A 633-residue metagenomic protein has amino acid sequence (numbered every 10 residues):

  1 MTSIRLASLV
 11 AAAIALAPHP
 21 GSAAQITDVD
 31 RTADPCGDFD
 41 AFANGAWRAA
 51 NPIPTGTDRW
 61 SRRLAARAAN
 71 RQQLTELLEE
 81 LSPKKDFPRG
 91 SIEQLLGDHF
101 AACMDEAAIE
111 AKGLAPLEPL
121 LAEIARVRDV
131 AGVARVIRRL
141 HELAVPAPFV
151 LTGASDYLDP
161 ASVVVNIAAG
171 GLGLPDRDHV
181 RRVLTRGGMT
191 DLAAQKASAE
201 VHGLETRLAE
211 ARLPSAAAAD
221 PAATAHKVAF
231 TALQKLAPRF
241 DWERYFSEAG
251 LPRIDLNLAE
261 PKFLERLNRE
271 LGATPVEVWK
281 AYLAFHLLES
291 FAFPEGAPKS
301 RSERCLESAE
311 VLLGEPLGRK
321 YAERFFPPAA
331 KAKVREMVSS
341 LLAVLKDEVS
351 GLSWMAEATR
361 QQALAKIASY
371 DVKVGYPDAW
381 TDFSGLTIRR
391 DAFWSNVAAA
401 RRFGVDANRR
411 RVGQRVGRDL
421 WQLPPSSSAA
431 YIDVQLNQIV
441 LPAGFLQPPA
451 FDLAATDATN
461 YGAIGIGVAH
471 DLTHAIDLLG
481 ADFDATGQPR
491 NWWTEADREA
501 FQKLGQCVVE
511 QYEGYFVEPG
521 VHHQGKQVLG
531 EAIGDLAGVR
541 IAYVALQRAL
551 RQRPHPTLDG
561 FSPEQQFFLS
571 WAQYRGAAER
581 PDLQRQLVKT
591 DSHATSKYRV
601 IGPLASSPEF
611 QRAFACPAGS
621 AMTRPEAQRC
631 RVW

Functional and structural regions predicted by a protein language model:
M1-L9: Bacterial N-terminal signal peptides that target proteins for export
A12-P20: Hydrophobic h-region of N-terminal signal peptides that target proteins for export in Gram-negative bacteria
G21-Q25: Boundary at the C-terminal end of the N-terminal hydrophobic targeting segment
D28-A49, G173-L184, L529, L536-I541: Hydrophobic/aromatic-rich, well-ordered segments within soluble, folded domains that form packed cores
A33-D38, F42-A108: Active-site-surrounding "flap" and adjacent substrate/cofactor-binding loops of secreted or lumenal enzymes, prototyped
T55-L78, L192-A211, N460-I466, E564-F567: Short secondary-structure subsegments characteristic of cysteine-rich extracellular domains
E79-S340: Noncatalytic, helix-rich "gating/capping" subdomain that lines the substrate-entry/channel surface of large enzyme
V201, L236-R239, P261, E310-G314 (+1 more regions): Intrinsically disordered, low-complexity linker/terminal regions across diverse proteins
